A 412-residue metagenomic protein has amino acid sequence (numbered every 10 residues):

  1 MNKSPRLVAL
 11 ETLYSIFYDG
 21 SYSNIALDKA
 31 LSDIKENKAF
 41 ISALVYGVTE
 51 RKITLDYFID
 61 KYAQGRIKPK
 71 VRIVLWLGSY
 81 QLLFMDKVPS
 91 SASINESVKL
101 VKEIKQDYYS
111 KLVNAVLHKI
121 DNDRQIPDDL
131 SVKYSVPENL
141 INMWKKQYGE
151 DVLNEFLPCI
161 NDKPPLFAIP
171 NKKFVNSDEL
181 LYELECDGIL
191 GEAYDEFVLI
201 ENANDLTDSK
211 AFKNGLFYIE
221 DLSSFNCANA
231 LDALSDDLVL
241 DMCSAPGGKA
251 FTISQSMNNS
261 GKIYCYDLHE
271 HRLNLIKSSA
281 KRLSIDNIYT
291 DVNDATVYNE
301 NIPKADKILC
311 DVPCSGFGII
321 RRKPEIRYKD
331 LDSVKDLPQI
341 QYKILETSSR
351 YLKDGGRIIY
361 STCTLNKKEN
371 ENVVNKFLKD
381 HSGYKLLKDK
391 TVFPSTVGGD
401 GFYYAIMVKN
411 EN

Functional and structural regions predicted by a protein language model:
M1-N412: S-adenosylmethionine
